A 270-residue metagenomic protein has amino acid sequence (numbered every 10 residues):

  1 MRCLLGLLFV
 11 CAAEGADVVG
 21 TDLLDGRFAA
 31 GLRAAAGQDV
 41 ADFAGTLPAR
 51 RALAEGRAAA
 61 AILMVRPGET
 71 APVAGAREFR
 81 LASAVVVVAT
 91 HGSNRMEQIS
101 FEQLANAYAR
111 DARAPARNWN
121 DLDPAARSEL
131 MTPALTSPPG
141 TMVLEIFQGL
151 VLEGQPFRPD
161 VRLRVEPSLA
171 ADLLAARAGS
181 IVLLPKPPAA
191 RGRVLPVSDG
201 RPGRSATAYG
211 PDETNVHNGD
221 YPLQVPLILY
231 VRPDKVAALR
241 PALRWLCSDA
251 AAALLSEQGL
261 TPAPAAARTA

Functional and structural regions predicted by a protein language model:
M1-C3: Positively charged n-region of N-terminal signal peptides that target proteins for export
L5-G15: Hydrophobic h-region of N-terminal signal peptides that target proteins for export in Gram-negative bacteria
A16-A270: Exported/periplasmic ABC-transporter solute-binding proteins
